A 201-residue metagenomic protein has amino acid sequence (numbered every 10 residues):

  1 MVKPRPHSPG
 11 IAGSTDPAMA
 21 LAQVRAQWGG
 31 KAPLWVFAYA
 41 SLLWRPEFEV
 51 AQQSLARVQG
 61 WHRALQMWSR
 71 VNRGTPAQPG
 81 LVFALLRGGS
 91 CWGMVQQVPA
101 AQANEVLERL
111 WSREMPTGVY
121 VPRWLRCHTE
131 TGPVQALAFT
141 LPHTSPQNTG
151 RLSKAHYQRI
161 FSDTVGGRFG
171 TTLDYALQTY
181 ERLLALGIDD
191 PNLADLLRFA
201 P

Functional and structural regions predicted by a protein language model:
M1-P201: A glycine-rich, hydrophobic/aromatic-adjacent loop/helix-cap motif
